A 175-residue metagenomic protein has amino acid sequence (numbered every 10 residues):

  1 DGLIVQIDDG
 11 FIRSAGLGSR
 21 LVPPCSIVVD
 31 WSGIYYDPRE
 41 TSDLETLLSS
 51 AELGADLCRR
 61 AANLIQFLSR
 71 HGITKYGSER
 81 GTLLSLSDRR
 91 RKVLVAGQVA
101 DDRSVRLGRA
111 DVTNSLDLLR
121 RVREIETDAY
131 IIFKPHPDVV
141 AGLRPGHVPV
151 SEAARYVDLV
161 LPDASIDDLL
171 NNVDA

Functional and structural regions predicted by a protein language model:
D1, A15-S19, S104-G108, G142-H147 (+1 more regions): A short acidic (Asp/Glu
D1-I4, D8-F11, A15, P162-A175: A donor-sugar binding/catalytic signature common to diverse glycosyltransferases and related nucleotide-sugar
G2-V5, S19-S26, A154-V160: Active-site regions of enzymes building and remodeling cell-envelope glycoconjugates
I12-R109: A nucleotide-sugar donor-handling region in carbohydrate enzymes
L86, A153, D168-N172: Structural alpha-helical scaffold elements that stabilize or flank donor/cofactor-binding regions in carbohydrate
D111-R121: Well-ordered, non-membrane alpha-helical segments in soluble/globular domains
L119-P162: Catalytic donor nucleotide-activated moiety binding site of glycosyltransferases and closely related
